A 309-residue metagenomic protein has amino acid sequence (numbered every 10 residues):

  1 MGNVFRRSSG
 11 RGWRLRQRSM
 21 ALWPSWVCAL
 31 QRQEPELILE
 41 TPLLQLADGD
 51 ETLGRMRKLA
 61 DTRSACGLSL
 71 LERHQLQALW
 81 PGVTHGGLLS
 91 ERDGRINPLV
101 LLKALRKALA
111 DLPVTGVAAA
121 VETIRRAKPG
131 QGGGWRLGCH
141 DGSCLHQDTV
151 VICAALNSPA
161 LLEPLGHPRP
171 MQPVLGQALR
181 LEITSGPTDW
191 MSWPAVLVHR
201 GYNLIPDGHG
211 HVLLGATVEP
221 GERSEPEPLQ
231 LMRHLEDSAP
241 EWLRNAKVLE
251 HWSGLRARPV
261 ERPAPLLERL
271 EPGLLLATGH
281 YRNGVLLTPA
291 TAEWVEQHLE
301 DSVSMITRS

Functional and structural regions predicted by a protein language model:
M1-G2, E34-L39, T149, A154-P272: Active-site substrate-recognition segment that forms the wall of the catalytic cavity or substrate channel
M1-Q75, L79: Dinucleotide-binding Rossmann-like beta1-alpha1 core, especially the glycine-rich loop that anchors the ADP
W26-I38, V114, E241-A246, V303-T307: Surface-exposed helix-capping loop/turn segments at secondary-structure junctions
E34-Q45, G67-D111, T217-P220, P272-G279: Helix-loop-beta segment of a Rossmann-like dinucleotide-binding subdomain
S69-L71, T115-A119, L249: General small-molecule cofactor/ligand-binding pocket signal
L79-H85, R126-R136, L145, R258-A264 (+1 more regions): A short, glycine/Asx- and small/polar-enriched loop/turn that sits immediately N-terminal to a beta-strand
L88-D141, L145, T149, C153 (+1 more regions): Helical element adjacent to the flavin cofactor pocket in flavoenzyme catalytic cores
L243-S309: C-terminal catalytic lobe of FAD-dependent flavoproteins
